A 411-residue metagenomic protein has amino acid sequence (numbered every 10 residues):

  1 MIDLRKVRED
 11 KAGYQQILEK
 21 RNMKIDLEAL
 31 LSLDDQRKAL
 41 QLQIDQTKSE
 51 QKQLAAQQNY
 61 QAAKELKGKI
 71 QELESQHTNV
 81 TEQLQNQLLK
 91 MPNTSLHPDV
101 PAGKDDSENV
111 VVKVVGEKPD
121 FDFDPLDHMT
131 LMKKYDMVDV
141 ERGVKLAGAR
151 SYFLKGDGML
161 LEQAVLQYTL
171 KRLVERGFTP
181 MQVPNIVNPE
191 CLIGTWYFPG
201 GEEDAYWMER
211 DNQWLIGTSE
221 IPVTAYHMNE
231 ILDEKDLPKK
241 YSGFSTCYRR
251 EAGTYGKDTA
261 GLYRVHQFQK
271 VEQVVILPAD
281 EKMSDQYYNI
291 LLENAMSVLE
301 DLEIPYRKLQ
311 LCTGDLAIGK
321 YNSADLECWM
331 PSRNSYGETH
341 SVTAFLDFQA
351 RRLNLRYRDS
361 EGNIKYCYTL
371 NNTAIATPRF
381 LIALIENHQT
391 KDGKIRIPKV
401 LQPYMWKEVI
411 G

Functional and structural regions predicted by a protein language model:
M1-P119, M137: N-terminal alpha-helical targeting/anchoring segments
K113-G411: TRNA-recognition modules of translation machinery and tRNA-sensing kinases, especially anticodon-binding
